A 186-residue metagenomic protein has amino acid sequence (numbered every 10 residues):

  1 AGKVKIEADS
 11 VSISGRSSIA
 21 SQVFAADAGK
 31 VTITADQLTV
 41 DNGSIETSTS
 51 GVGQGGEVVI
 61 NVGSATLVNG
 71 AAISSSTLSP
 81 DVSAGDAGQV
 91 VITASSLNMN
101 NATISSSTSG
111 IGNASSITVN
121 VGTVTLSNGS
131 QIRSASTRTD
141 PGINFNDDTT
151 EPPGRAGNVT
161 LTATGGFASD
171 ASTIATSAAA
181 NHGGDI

Functional and structural regions predicted by a protein language model:
A1-I186: Extracellular and secretory-pathway beta-repeat/beta-biased strand scaffolds
